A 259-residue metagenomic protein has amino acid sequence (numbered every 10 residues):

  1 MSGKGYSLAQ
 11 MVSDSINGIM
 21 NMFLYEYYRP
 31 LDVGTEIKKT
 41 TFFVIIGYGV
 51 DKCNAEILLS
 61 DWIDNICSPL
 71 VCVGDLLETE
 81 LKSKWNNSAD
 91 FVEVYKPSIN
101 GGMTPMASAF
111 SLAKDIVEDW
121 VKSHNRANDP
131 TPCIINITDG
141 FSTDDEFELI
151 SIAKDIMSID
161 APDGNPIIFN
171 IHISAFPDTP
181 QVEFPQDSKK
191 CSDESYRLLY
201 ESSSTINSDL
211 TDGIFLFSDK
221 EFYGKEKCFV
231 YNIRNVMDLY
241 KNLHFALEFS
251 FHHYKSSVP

Functional and structural regions predicted by a protein language model:
M1-P259: Acidic, low-complexity intrinsically disordered regions
